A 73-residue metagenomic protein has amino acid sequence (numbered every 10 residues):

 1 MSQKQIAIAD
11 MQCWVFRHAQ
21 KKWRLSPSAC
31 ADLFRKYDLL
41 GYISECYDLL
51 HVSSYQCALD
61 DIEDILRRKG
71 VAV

Functional and structural regions predicted by a protein language model:
M1-K4, V71-V73: Membrane-proximal intrinsically disordered regions of secretory-pathway and membrane-system proteins
Q3-S28: N-terminal acidic leader/helix
M11, S26-A29, S54, A58-D61: Residue-level detector of well-ordered alpha-helical segments, enriched for hydrophobic/aromatic packing positions
M11-Q12, I43, I65: N-terminal, charged low-complexity regulatory/assembly segments
K21, R35, R67: Short polybasic/polar patches that bind polyanions
K22-S26, G41, K69, V73: Amphipathic alpha-helical interaction segments
L25-H51: Amphipathic, hydrophobic secondary-structure cores in small proteins
D48-V73: Long, compositionally biased
